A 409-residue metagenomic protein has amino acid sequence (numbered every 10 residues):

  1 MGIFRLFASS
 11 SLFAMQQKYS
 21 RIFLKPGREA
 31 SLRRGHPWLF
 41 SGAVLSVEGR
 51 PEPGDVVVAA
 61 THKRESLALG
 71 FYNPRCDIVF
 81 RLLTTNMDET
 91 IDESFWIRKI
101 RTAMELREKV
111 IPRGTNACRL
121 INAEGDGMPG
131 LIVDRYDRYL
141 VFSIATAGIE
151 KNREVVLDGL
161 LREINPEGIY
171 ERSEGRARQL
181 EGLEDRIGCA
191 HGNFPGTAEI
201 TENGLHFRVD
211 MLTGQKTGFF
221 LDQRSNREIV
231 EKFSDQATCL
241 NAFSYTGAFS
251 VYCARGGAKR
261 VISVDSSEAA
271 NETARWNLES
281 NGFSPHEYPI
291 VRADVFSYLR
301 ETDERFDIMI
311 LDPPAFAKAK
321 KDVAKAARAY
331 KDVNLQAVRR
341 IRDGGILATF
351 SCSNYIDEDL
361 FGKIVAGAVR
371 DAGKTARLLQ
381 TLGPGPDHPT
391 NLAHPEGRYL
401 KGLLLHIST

Functional and structural regions predicted by a protein language model:
I3-R135: Non-catalytic accessory regions of SAM-dependent methyltransferases
I121-D134, E150-F220, E228: Non-catalytic substrate-recognition/targeting regions of SAM-dependent transferases
Q236-Y245: Conserved class I S-adenosyl-L-methionine
T246-A258: Conserved SAM-binding loop of SAM-dependent methyltransferases across substrates and taxa, primarily the Class I
R260-D265: Conserved SAM-binding motif I beta-strand of class I
A269-D307: S-adenosyl-L-methionine
F306-Q336: Mobile active-site "lid"/loop adjacent to the S-adenosyl-L-methionine
I346-T409: C-terminal catalytic and target-recognition region of SAM-dependent MTase-like enzymes, primarily methyltransferases
